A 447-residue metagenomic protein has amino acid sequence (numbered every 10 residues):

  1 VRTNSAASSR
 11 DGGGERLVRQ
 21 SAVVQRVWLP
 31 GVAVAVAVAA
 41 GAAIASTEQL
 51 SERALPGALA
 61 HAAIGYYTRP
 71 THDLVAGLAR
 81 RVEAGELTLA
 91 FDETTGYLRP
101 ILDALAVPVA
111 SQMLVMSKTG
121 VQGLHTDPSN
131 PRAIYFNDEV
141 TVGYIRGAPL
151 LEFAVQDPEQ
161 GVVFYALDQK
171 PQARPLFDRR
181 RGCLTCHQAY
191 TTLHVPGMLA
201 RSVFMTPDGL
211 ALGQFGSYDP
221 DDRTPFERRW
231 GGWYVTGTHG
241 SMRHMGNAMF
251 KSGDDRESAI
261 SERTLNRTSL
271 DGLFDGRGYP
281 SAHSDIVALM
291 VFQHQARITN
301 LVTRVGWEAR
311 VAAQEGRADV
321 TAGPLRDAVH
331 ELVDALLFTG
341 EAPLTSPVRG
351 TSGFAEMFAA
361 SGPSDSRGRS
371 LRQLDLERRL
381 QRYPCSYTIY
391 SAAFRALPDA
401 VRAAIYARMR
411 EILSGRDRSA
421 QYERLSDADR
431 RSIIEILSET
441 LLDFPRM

Functional and structural regions predicted by a protein language model:
S5-S9, S21: Serine residues within intrinsically disordered or low-complexity segments
L17-V32: Bacterial N-terminal signal peptides that target proteins for export
P30-G41: Bacterial N-terminal signal peptides
A42-T47: Boundary at the C-terminal end of the N-terminal hydrophobic targeting segment
E48-Q122, P131-D138, P225-E227, G232 (+2 more regions): Conserved small-residue
V75, A110-V115, G120-P131, I145-V155 (+3 more regions): Short, structured secondary-structure elements that scaffold catalytic or ligand/cofactor-binding regions
N137, G143-T339, L380-M447: Sequence context surrounding c-type heme c attachment/ligation sites in exported
T339, G350-E377, A393-F394: Acidic, glycine-enriched catalytic cores built around paired aspartates
